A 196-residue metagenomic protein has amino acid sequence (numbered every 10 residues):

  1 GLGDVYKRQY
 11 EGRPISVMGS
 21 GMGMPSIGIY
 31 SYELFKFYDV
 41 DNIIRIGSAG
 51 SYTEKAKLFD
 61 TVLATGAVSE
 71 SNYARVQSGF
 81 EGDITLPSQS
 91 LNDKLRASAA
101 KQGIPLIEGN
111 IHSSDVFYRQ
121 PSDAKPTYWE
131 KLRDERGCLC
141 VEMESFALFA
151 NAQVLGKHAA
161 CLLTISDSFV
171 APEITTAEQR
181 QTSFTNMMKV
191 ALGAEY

Functional and structural regions predicted by a protein language model:
G1-Y6: Short, small-residue-biased leader/transition segments that mark boundaries at the very start of proteins
V17, G23-A64: Hydrophobic alpha-helical segments and helix pairs
V17-G21, V76-P87, E135-L139: Flexible, glycine/proline-enriched loop segments at strand-loop-helix junctions that form or flank small-ligand binding
I46-G50, L155-V170: Glycine-rich phosphate/pyrophosphate-binding loops and their adjacent beta-strand/loop elements at enzyme active sites
S48-L106: Phosphate/pyrophosphate-binding betaalpha-module
T85-E135: Active-site rim beta-loop-alpha module in soluble metabolic enzymes
W129-H158: A C-terminal functional module that forms or caps the active site or interfaces directly with catalytic machinery
F169-Y196: His/Asp/Glu-rich mid-to-C-terminal helical/loop segments that flank catalytic regions of hydrolases
